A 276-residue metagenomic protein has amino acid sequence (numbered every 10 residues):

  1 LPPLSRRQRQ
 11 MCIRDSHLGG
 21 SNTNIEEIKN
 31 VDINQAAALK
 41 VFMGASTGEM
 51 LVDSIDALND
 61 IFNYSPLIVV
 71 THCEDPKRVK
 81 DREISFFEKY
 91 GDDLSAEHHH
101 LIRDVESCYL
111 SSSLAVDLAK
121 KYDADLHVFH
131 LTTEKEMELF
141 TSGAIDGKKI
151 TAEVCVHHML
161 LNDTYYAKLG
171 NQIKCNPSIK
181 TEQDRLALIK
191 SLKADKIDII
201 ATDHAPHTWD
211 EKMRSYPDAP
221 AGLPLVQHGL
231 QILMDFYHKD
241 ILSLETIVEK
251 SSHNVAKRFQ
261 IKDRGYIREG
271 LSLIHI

Functional and structural regions predicted by a protein language model:
L1-I13, I274-H275: Single conserved hydrophobic/aromatic residue that forms the stacking wall/gate of nucleotide- or nucleobase-binding
L1-P2, V128, K239, R264: Short basic coil micro-motifs at the edges of alpha-helical modules that engage polyanionic partners
R14-D15, E153, S272: Low-complexity basic/metal-binding stretches
D15-N24: Active-site mouth loops of central-metabolism enzymes
E26-I200: Histidine/acidic residue-rich metal-binding segments in metalloenzymes
D93-D123, Q172, K193-I200, A205-L273: His/Asp/Glu-enriched, well-ordered alpha-helical/loop segment that forms or immediately abuts the divalent-metal
